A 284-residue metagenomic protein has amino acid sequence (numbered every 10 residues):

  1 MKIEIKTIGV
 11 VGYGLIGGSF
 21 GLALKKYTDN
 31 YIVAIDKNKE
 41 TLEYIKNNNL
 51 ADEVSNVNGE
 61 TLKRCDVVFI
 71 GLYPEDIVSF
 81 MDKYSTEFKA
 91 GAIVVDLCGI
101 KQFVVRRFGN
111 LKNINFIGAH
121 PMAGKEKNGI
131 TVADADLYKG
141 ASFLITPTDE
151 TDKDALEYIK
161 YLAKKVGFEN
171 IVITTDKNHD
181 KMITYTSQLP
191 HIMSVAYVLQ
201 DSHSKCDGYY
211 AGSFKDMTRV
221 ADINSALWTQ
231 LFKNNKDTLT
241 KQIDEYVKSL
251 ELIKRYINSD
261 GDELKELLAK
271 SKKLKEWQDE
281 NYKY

Functional and structural regions predicted by a protein language model:
M1-E60: NAD(P)+-binding Rossmann beta1-loop-alpha1 motif at the extreme N-terminus of oxidoreductases
K37, L72, L97: Short beta->alpha hinge that forms the Motif I/post-I loop of the SAM-binding pocket
C65: An anion/phosphate-binding loop that grips the pyrophosphate of nucleotide cofactors and donors
V68-F69, V95: N-terminal Rossmann-like NAD(P) cofactor-binding module of classical short-chain dehydrogenase/reductase
D76, F80-T131: Rossmann-like NAD(P)(H) cofactor-binding subdomain of soluble oxidoreductases
L137-R219: Internal alpha-helical scaffold of NAD(P)-dependent oxidoreductase catalytic cores
K205-K272: Interdomain hinge/lid region at the active-site interface of Rossmann-like NAD(P)-dependent oxidoreductases
